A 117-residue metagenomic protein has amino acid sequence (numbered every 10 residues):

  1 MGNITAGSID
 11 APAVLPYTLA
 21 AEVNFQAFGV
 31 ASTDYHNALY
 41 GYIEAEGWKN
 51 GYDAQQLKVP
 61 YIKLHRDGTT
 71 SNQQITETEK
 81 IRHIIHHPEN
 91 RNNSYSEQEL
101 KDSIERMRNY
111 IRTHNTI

Functional and structural regions predicted by a protein language model:
M1-D67, R112: C-terminal lobe/lid and adjacent interdomain/linker elements of RecA-like ASCE P-loop ATPase modules
V14, T18, E22, Q73 (+2 more regions): Short, well-structured alpha-helical interface segments that form or flank functional binding sites
L19, Y95-S96: A diffuse structural propensity rather than consistent per-protein peaks
G29, I84, P88-R91, R106-T113: Amphipathic alpha-helical interaction surfaces
T70-S94: Histidine-centered, metal-coordinating catalytic motifs and their short helical/loop contexts
E97-I117: Amphipathic, Lys/Arg-enriched alpha-helical patches that create a basic surface for binding polyanionic ligands
